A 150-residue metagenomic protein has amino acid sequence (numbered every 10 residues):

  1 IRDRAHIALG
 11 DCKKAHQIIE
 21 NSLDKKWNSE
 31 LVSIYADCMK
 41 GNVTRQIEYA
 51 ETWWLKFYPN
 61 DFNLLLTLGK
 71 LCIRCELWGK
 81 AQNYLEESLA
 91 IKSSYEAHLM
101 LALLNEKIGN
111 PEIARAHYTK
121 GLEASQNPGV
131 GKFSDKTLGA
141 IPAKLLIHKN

Functional and structural regions predicted by a protein language model:
I1, I34, T67, L99-M100 (+1 more regions): "A position-specific structural signal for the A-helix of alpha-solenoid helical repeats
I1-H16: Long, internal scaffold/assembly segments composed of regular secondary structure
C12-S29, V43, L89-S93, L103-V130: TPR/TPR-like (Sel1-like) alpha-helical repeat modules
Q17-A90: Alpha-helical adaptor scaffolds
V32, L65, H98, G131-K132: Canonical tetratricopeptide repeat
C75-N83, S94-M100, P111: Extended alpha-helical scaffolding segments
E123-N150: Short, charged, intrinsically disordered terminal tails
